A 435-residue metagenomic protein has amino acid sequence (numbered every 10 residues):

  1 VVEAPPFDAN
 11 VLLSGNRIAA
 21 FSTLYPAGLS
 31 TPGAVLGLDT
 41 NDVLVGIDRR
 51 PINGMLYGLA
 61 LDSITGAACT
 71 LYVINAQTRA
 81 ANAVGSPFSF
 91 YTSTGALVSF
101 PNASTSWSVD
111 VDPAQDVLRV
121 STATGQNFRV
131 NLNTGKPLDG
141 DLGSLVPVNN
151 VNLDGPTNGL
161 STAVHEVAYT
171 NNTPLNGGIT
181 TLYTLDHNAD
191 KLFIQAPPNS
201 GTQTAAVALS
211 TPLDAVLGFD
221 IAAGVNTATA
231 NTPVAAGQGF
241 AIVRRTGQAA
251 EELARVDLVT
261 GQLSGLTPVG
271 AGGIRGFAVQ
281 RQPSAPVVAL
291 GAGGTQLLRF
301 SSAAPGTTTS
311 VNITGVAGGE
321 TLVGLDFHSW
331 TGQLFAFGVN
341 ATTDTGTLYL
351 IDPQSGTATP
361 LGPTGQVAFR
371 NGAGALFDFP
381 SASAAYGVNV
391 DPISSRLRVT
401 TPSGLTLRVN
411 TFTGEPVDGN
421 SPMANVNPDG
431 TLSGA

Functional and structural regions predicted by a protein language model:
V1-P26, Q282-A303: An edge-strand/N-cap motif at the start of beta-rich repeat modules
V2-A4, V45-G54, L97-Q115, G159-G178 (+5 more regions): Structural signature of eukaryotic scaffold interfaces centered on beta-propeller domains
D8-L12, M55-G58, V117-V120, N176 (+6 more regions): Conserved beta-propeller blade signature
G15-F21, T65-V73, Q126-N131, A189-A196 (+4 more regions): Structural motif
T23-P26, N75-R79, L132-G135, P197-S200 (+4 more regions): Short loop/turn segments that connect beta-strands within beta-propeller blades
G28-D39, N82-G95, P137-G155, I194-P212 (+4 more regions): Beta-propeller fold detector
G33-D48, N53-L56, T70, N75-S108 (+2 more regions): Blade-loop segments of beta-propeller domains
E252, L258-Q282: Blade-level signature of beta-propeller repeat domains, shared across WD40, Kelch, NHL, RCC1 and BNR/Asp-box propellers
